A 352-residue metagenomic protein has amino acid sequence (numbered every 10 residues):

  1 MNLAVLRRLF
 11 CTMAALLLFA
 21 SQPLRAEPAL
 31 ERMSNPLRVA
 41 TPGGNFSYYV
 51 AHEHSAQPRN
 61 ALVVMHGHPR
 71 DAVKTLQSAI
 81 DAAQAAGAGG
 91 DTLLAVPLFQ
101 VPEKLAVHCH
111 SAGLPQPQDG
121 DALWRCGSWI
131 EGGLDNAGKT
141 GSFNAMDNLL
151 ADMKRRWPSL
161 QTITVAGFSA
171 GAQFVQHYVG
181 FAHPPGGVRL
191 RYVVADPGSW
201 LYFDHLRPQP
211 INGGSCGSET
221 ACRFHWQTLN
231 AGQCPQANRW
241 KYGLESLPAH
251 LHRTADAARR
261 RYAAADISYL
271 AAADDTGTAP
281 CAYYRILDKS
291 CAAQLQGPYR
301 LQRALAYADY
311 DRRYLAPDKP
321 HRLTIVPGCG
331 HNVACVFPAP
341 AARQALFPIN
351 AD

Functional and structural regions predicted by a protein language model:
C11-A20: Bacterial N-terminal signal peptides
L24-A61, P69-L93, P117-G138, N144 (+7 more regions): A domain-start/cap signature at the N-terminus of enzymes
L62-G67, V96, Y269: Structural cue for short, hydrophobic secondary-structure segments
H66-R70, G198: Active-site glycine-rich loops that stabilize anionic/oxyanionic intermediates across multiple enzyme folds
G90-K104: Conserved alpha/beta-hydrolase
N144-Q161: Conserved acidic catalytic loop of the alpha/beta-hydrolase fold
R191-R313: The feature captures the conserved acid-bearing segment of alpha/beta-hydrolase catalytic domains
L270, A282-Y283, K289, A308-D352: C-terminal catalytic histidine-bearing segment of alpha/beta-hydrolase fold enzymes
